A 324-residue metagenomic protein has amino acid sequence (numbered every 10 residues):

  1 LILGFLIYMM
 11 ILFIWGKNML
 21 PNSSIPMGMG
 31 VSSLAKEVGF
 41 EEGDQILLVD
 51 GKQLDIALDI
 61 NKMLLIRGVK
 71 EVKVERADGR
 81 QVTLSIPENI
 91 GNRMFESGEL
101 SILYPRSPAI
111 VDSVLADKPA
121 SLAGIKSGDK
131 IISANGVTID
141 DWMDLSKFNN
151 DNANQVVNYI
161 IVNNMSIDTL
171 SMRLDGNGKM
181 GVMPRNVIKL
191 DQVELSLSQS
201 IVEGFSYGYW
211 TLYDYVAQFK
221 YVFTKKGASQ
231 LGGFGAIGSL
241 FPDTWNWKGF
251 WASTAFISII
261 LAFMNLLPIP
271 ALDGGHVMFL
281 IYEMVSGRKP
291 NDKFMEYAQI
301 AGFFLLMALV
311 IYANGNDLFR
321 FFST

Functional and structural regions predicted by a protein language model:
L1, I260-F279: Functional transmembrane helices that embed catalytic/metal-coordinating motifs
L1-S32, Y297-F303, A308-V310: Internal alpha-helical transmembrane segments
L1-Y8, V49-R93: Interdomain regulatory linker/hinge segments that flank or connect interaction modules in polarity/junction/synaptic
G4, I257-L266, L306-A313: Alpha-helical transmembrane segments of multi-pass membrane proteins
I7, I11-M19, T224-K225, P268 (+2 more regions): Short helix-capping/hinge motifs at transmembrane helix termini and TM-loop junctions
S23-M27, A35, P108-S113: Short beta-strand segments of a lipoyl-like beta-sandwich/carrier module
A35-A57, A120-M143, A298: Conserved PDZ fold ligand-binding element
G98-L122, K130, V137-F263, M278-A301 (+1 more regions): Functional transmembrane alpha-helices
